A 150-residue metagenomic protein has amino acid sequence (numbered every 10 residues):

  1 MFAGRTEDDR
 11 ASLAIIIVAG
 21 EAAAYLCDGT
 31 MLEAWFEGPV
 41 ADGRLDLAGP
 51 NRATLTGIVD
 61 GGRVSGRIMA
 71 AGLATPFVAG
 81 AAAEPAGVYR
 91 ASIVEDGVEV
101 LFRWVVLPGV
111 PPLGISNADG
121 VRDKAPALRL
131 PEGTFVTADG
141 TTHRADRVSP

Functional and structural regions predicted by a protein language model:
M1-R10, V64, A74-F102, P111-P112: Tryptophan-anchored aromatic micro-motifs
M1-R52, P108-S149: Central antiparallel beta-sheet cores of small beta-barrel/beta-sandwich binding domains
F2, G29-P39, A48-A53, I58-R67 (+2 more regions): Ser/Thr-rich low-complexity repeats and stalk/linker segments
D9-A11, M31-E33, A53-G57, A71-F77 (+2 more regions): Short, surface-exposed beta-strand/loop "edge" segments at domain boundaries and coil↔beta transitions
A70-V78, H143-R144, P150: N-terminal targeting/export leaders
